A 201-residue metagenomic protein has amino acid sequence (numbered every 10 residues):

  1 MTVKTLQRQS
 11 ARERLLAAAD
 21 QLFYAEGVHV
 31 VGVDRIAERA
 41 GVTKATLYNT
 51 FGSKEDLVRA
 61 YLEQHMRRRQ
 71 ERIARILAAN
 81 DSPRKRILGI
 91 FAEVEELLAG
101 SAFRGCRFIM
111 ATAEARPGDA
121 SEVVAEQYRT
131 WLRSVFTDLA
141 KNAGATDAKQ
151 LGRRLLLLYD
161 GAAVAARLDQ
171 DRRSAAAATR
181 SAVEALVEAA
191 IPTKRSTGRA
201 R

Functional and structural regions predicted by a protein language model:
M1-E26, V30-V42, D56: Basic, helix-initiating cap at the start of DNA-binding domains
L15-F23, V94, F136, Y159: Short hydrophobic clusters on alpha-helical segments that form packing/core surfaces in small helical domains
F23, G32-V33, K44, K54 (+3 more regions): Amphipathic alpha-helical segments enriched in hydrophobic/aromatic and basic residues that form the DNA-contacting
A40-F51: Short hydrophobic/aromatic patch on the recognition helix
A60, E71-G100, N142, G152-L155: Hydrophobic alpha-helical connector segments
R69-Q70, K85-L88, G118-N142, Q150-R153 (+2 more regions): Amphipathic alpha-helical packing segments from all-alpha helical-bundle domains
L97-G100, L156-S174, A185-R195: Amphipathic C-terminal alpha-helical segment
G100-A120: Amphipathic alpha-helical segments used for helix-helix packing
